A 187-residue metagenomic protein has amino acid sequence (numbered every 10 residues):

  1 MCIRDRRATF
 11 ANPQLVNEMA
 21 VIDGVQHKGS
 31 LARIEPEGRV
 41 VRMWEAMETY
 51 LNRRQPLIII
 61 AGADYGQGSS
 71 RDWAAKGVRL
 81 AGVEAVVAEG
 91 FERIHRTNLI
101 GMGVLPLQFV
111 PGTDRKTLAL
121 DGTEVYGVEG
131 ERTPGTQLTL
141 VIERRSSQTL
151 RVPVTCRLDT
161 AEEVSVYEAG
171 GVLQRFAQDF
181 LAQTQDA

Functional and structural regions predicted by a protein language model:
R4-A187: Fe-S-dependent hydro-lyases/dehydratases of central metabolism
